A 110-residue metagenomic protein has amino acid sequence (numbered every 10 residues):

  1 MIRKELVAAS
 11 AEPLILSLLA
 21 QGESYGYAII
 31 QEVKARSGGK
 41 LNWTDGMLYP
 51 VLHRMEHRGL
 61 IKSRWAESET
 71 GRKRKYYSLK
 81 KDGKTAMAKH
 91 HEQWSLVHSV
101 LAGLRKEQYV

Functional and structural regions predicted by a protein language model:
M1-E5, W65-A66: Short beta-strand/turn micro-motifs at beta-sheet edges
R3-M47: N-terminal helix-turn-helix DNA-binding core of bacterial DNA-binding proteins
V33, S37, W65-E67, K81-G83: Short, well-ordered turn and helix-capping elements at secondary-structure junctions
L48-M55: Basic amphipathic alpha-helical segments that dock to polyanions
E56-K73, S78: Beta-hairpin "wing" of winged helix-turn-helix
R72-H91: Basic, amphipathic "hinge/linker" alpha-helix immediately C-terminal to the N-terminal HTH DNA-binding motif
T85-V110: Amphipathic alpha-helical dimerization/coiled-coil segments that flank or bridge DNA-binding/regulatory modules
